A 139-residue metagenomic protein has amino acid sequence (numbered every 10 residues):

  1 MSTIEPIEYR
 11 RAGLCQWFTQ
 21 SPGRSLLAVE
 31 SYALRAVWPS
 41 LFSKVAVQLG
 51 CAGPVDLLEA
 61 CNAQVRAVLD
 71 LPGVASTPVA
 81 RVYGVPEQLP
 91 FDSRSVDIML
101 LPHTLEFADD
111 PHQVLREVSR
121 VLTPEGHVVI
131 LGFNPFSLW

Functional and structural regions predicted by a protein language model:
M1-S40: Class I SAM-dependent methyltransferase Rossmann-like catalytic core, especially the SAM/SAH-binding loop
Y32, A36-L89: Class I SAM-dependent methyltransferase SAM/SAH-binding core
E87-M99: A short acidic, Gly/Pro-enriched loop at the edge of an enzyme's catalytic core that lines a small-molecule cofactor
D97-H112: A short SAM/SAH-binding and catalytic strip from SAM-dependent methyltransferases
H112-H127: A short glycine-rich, Lys/Arg-flanked "PGG" loop and its adjoining helix->strand segment in the class I
H127-W139: Conserved class I S-adenosyl-L-methionine
